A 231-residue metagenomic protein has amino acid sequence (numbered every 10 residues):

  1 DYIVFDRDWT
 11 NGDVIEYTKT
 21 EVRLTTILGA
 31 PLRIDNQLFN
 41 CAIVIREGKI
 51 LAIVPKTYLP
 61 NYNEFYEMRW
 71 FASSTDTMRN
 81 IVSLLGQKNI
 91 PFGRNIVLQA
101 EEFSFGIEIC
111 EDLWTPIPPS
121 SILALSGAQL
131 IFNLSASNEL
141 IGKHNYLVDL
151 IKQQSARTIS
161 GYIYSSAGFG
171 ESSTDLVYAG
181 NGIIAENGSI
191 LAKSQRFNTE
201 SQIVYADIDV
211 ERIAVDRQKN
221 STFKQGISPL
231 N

Functional and structural regions predicted by a protein language model:
D1-N231: Enzyme catalytic cores with a strong preference for nitrogen-chemistry domains
